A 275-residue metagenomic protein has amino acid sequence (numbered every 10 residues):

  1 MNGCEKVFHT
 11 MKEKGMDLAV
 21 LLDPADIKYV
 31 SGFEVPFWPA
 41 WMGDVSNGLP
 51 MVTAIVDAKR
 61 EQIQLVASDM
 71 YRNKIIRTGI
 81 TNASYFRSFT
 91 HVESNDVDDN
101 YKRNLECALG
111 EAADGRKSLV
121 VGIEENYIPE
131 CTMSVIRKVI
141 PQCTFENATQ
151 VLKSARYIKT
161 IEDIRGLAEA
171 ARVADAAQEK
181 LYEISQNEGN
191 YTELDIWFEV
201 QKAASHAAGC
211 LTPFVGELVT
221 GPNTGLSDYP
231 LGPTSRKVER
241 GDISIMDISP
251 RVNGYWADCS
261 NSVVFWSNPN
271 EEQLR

Functional and structural regions predicted by a protein language model:
M1-A176: A composition/biophysics-driven feature that prefers long, compositionally simple stretches
T10, A177, A203-A207: Short alpha-helical functional segments enriched in proximate histidine and acidic residues
V30-M42, P129, N147-I158, N190-E271: Short catalytic-site patches enriched in acidic/histidine residues that coordinate or position cofactors/metals
V120-E125, Y182-E193: Conserved short loop/turn motifs at secondary-structure junctions
V135-I140, I184, E199, A203 (+1 more regions): Alpha-helical structural signal in soluble globular domains
A171-Y182, E193-Q201: Active-site pocket-lining segments that scaffold enzyme catalytic pockets across diverse folds
